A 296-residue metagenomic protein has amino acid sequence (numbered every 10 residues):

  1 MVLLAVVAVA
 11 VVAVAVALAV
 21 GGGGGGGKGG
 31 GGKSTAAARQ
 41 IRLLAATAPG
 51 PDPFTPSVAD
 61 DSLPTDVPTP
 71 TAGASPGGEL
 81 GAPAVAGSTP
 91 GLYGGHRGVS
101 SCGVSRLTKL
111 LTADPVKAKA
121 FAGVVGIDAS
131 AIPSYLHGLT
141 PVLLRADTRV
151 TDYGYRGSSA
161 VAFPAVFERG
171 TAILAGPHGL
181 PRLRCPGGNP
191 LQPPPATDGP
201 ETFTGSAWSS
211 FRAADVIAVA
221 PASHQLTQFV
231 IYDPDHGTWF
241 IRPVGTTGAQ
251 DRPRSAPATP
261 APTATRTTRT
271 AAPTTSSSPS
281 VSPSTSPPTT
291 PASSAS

Functional and structural regions predicted by a protein language model:
M1-A8: N-terminal export and membrane-targeting signals
A13-A38: C-terminal region of N-terminal signal peptides and the immediate post-cleavage residues of exported proteins
R42-S158, F163, S206-S209: A domain-level signal for the mature, folded cores of soluble proteins
F167-T171, D215: Envelope-exposed proteins and targeting segments
G170-T171, G176-L180, G188-P190: Solvent-exposed coil/turn segments that connect beta secondary-structure elements in extracytoplasmic/periplasmic
R182-A249: A recognition module on extended beta-rich or small alphabeta surfaces enriched in W/G with H and D/E
G237-T274: Intrinsically disordered, low-complexity mixed-charge segments
T259-S296: Extracellular mucin-like PTS domains
